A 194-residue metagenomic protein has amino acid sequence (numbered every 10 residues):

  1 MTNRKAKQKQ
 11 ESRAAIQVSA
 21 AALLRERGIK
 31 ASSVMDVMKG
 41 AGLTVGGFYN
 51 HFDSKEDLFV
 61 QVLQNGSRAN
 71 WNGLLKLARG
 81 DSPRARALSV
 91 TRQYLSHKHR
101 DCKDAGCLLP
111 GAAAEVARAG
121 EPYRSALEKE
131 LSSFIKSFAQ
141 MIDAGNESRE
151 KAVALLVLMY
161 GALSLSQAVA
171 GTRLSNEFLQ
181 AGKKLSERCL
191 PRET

Functional and structural regions predicted by a protein language model:
M1-K9, R192-T194: N-terminal intrinsically disordered/low-complexity leader segments
K5, S12-S19: N-terminal positioning helix adjacent to the helix-turn-helix/winged-helix DNA-binding module
A15, L23-D57, Q61: Helix-turn-helix
Q61, L75-G106, A144, L155: Hydrophobic alpha-helical connector segments
Q64-N70: Short, basic, alpha-helical segments at the C-terminal edge of helix-turn-helix-like DNA-binding modules
R86-S89, R100-E128: Amphipathic alpha-helical segments used for helix-helix packing
G120-K129, M141-T194: Hydrophobic/aromatic-rich alpha-helical bundle segments in the mid-to-C-terminal region
